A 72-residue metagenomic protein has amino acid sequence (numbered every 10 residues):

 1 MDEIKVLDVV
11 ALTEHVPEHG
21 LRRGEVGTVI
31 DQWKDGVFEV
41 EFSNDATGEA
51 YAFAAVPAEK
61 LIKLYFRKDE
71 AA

Functional and structural regions predicted by a protein language model:
I4-R67: Basic/aromatic-rich interaction segments and small domains that mediate binding to polyanionic partners
K68-A72: Short intrinsically disordered terminal tails
